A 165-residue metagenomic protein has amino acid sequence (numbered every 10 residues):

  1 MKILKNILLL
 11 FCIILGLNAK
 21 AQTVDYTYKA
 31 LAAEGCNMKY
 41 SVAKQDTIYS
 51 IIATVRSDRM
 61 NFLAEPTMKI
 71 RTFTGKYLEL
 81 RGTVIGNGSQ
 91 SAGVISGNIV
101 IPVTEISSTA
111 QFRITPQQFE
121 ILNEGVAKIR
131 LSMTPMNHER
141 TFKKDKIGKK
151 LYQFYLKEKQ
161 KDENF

Functional and structural regions predicted by a protein language model:
M1-D25: Bacterial Sec-dependent N-terminal signal peptides
T23-S41: Short N-terminal segments immediately surrounding and downstream of signal-peptide cleavage
I52-R59, Q118: Short amphipathic, basic-aromatic surface patches that mediate peripheral association with negatively charged
R59-A64, I121-L122: A short beta-turn/strand-edge loop motif at beta-sheet boundaries
L63-P66, S107-T109: Short, surface-exposed coil-to-beta transition loops
A64-A92, L131: Extended low-complexity, serine/threonine- and proline-enriched intrinsically disordered segments
I85-F165: Internal interaction segment
